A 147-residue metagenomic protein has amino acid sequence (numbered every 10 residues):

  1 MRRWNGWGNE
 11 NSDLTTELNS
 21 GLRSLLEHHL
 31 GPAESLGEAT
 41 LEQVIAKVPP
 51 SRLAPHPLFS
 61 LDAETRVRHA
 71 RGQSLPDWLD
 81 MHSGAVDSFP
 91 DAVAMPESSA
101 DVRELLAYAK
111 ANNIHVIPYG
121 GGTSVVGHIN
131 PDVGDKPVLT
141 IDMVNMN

Functional and structural regions predicted by a protein language model:
M1-N147: Noncatalytic alpha-helical scaffold of FAD-dependent oxidoreductases
